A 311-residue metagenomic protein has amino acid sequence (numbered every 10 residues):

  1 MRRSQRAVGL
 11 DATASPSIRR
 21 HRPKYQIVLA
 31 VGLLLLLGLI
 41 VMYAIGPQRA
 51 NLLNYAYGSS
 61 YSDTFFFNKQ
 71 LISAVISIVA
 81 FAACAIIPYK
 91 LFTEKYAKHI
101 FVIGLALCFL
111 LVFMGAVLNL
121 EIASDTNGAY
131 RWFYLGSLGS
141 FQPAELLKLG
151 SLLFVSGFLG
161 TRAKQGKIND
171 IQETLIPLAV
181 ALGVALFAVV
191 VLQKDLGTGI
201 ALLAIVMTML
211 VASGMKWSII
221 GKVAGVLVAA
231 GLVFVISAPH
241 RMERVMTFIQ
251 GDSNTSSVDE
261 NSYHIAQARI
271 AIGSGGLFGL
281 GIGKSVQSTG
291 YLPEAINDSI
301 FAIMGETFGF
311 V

Functional and structural regions predicted by a protein language model:
R2, I45, L175-L210, S237-H240 (+1 more regions): Helix-loop-helix junctions and helix-breaking kinks within/between transmembrane helices of multi-pass membrane
R2-L29, L33-L34, I40-Y43, Q48-Q193: Membrane-helix boundary/helix-loop-helix interface segments in multi-pass membrane proteins
G38, Q142, D195, A268 (+1 more regions): Residue-level signature of catalytic and energy-coupling elements of molecular machines, predominantly ATP/GTP-dependent
I78, A82, I86, L210 (+2 more regions): Membrane-embedded alpha-helical segments of multi-pass transporters/permeases
A97-K98, L196-G199, S218-G221, E243: Short, aromatic-rich membrane-interface segments at the entry and exit of alpha-helical transmembrane domains
A106-L118, L210-I219, G231-R241: Juxtamembrane membrane-interface segments at transmembrane alpha-helix termini
S124-W132, I219-F310: Hydrophobic, glycine- and aromatic-enriched re-entrant/interface helices and adjoining loop segments
